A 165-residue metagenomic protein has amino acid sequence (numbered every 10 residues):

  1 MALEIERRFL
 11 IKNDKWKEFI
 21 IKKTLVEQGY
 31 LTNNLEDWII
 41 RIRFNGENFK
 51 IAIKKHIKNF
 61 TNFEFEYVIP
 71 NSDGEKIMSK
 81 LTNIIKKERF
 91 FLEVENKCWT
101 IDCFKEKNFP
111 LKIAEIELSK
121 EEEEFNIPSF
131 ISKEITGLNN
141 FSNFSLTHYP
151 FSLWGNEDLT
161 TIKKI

Functional and structural regions predicted by a protein language model:
M1-I165: Phosphate-end processing signature that detects enzymes handling 5′-triphosphorylated RNA and polyphosphate
